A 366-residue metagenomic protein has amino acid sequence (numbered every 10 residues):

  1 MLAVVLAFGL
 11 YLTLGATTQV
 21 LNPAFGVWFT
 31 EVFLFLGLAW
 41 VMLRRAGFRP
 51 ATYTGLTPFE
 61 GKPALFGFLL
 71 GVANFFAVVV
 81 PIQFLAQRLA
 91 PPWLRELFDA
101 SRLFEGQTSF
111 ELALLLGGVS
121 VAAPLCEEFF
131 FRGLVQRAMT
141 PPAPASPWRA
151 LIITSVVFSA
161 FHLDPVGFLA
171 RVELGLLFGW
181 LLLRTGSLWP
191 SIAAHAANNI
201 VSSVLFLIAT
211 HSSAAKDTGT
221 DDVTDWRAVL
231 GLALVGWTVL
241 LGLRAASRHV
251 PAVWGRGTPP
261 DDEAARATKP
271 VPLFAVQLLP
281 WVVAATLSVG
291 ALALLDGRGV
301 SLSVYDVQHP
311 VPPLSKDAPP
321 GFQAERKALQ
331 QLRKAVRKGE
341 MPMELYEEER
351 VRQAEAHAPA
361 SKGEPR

Functional and structural regions predicted by a protein language model:
M1-L6, R49-I82, D225, V229 (+1 more regions): Interfacial transmembrane-helix boundary/kink motif in multi-pass membrane proteins
V4-F8, L12, W28, V32 (+12 more regions): Alpha-helical transmembrane spans of integral membrane proteins, capturing the lipid-embedded, hydrophobic core of TM
A7-A46, F66-G67, F98, V223-L234 (+3 more regions): Alpha-helical transmembrane segments in multi-pass membrane proteins
L10-T18, G37-M42, A73-A86, V157 (+5 more regions): Alpha-helical membrane-inserting segments
P23-G26, A51-C126, P141, A293-K327 (+2 more regions): Juxtamembrane helix-loop-helix connectors linking adjacent transmembrane helices in multi-pass membrane enzymes
P23-L69, F84-W93, W237-A264: Membrane-helix interface linkers and caps
S109-D306, V311, D317: Transmembrane helix-loop-helix hairpins at the membrane interface of multi-pass integral membrane proteins
R337-L345: Charged, low-complexity interaction regions
